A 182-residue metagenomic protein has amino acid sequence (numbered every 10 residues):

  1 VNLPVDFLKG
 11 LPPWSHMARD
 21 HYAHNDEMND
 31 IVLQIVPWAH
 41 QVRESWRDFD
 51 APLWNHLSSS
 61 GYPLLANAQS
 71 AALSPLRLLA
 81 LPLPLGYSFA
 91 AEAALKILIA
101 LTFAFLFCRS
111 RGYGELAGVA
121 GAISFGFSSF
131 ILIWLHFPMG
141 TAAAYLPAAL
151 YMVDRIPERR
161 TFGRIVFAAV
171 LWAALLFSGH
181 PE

Functional and structural regions predicted by a protein language model:
V1-L101, I123-A144: Membrane-interface coil-to-helix junctions
I99-R111, E115-E182: Membrane-embedded helix bundles of polyisoprenyl
